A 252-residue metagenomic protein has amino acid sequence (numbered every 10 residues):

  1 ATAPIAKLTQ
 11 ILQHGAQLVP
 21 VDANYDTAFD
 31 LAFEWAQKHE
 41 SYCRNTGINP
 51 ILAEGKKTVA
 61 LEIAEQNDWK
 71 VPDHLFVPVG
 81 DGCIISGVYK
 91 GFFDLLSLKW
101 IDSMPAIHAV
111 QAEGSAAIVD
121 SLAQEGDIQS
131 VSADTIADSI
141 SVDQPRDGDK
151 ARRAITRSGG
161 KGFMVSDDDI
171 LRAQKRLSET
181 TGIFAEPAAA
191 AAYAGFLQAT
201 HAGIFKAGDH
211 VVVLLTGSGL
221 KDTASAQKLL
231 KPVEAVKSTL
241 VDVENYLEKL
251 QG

Functional and structural regions predicted by a protein language model:
A1-L31, W35: A glycine-rich helix N-cap at a beta->alpha junction
P4-L8, E54, V79-Y89, S115-V119 (+1 more regions): Short glycine/serine/threonine-rich phosphate/pyrophosphate-binding segments that cradle anionic phosphate groups
I11, I63, L75-F76, I107 (+5 more regions): Buried hydrophobic positions in well-ordered alpha/beta secondary-structure cores of metabolic enzymes
D22, N45-G47, V77-G80, H108-Q111 (+1 more regions): Short beta-strand segments
A23-S41, D94-F184, K228-G252: Active-site/ligand-binding loops adjacent to catalytic centers
Q37-K99, L171-K175: Active-site/ligand-binding-proximal alpha/beta "capping" segment
V77-G80, P105, L171-S178, I183-Q198 (+1 more regions): Substrate-binding/catalytic subdomain of NAD(P)-dependent oxidoreductase enzymes
Y193-Q251: Catalytic phosphate/nucleotide-handling subdomain of diverse soluble enzymes
